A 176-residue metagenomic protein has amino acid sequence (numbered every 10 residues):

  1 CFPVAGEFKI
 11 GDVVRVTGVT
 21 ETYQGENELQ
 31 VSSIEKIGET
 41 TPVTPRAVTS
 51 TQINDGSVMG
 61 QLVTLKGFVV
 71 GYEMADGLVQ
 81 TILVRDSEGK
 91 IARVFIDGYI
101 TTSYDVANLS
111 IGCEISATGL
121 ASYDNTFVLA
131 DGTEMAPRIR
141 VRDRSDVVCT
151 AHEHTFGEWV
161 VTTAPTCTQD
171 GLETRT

Functional and structural regions predicted by a protein language model:
C1-A151: OB-fold single-stranded nucleic acid-binding module
A151-T176: Extracellular modular ligand-binding repeats in secreted and cell-surface proteins
